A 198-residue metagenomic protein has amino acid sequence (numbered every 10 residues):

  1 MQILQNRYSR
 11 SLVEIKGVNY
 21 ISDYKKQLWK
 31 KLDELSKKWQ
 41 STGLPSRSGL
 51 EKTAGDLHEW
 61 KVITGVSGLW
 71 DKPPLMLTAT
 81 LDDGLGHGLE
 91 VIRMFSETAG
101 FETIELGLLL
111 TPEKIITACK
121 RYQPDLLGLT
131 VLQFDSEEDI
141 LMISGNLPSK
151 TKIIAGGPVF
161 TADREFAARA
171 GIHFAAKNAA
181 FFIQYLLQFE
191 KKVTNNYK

Functional and structural regions predicted by a protein language model:
R7-L57: Helix-enriched interaction subdomains in cytosolic or periplasmic regions, typified by TIR/SEFIR signaling/NADase cores
L69-M76: A short, charged/proline- and glycine-enriched loop that marks the coil->beta-strand transition at the N-terminal
L77-L81: Short hydrophobic segments within beta-strands
D82-L85, L106-P112: A general structural motif
E90-I104: Short helix-loop-beta junction
E102, D125, H173: Residue-level detector of anion-binding/catalytic polar loops
L110-A168: Cofactor-cradling patches in redox/metallo enzymes
P158-K198: Peripheral docking tails and interdomain loops at the edges of cofactor- or intermediate-handling domains
